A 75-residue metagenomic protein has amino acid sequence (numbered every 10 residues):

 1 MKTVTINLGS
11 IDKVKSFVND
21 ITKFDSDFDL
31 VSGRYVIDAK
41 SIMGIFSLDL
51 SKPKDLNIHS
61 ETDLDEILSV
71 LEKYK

Functional and structural regions predicted by a protein language model:
M1, V31, L48-K52: Short glycine-enriched loop/turn motifs at secondary-structure junctions
M1-N7: Short glycine-/aliphatic-rich beta-strand segments at the starts of folded cytosolic domains
V4, S26-F28, K54-L56: Conserved beta-strand core positions
N7-G9, V31, H59: A structural detector for beta-sheet-dominated domains
I11-D27, Y35-L50: Amphipathic alpha-helical interaction surfaces in cytosolic regulatory modules
F28-G33, K73-K75: Conserved short beta-strand edge segments in small beta-sheet-based binding/regulatory domains
G33-K40, E61-D65: A sequence-level detector of short, solvent-exposed, charge-rich linear segments
S47-K75: C-terminal structural segments of small proteins and small subunits
